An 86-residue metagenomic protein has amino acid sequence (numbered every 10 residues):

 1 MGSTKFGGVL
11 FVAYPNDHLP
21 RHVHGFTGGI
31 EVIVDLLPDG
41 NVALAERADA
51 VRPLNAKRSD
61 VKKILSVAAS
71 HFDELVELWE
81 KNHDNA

Functional and structural regions predicted by a protein language model:
M1-F11: Negatively charged, low-complexity tracts enriched in Asp/Glu with abundant Ser/Thr
V9, Y14-D17, G25-G29, L75 (+2 more regions): Generic signature of intrinsically disordered, low-complexity segments enriched in small/polar residues
V12, L36-L37, A45, I64-S70: Compositionally biased, intrinsically disordered low-complexity segments
P15, L19-R58: A short, structured beta-strand/loop element
L54-A86: C-terminal structural segments of small proteins and small subunits
